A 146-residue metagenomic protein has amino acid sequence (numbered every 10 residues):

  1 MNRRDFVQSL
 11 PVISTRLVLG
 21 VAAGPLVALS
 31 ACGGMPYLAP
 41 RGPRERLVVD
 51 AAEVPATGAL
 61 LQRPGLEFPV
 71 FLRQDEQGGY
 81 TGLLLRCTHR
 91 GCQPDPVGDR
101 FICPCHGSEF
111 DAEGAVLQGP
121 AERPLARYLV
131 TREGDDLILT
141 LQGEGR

Functional and structural regions predicted by a protein language model:
M1-A22: N-terminal secretory signal peptides and thylakoid transit peptides that target proteins across membranes
L10-P11, G91, G107, Q118: Generic short alpha-helical hydrophobic face used as a protein-protein interaction/packing hotspot
G24-S30: C-terminal segment of classical bacterial N-terminal signal peptides
A31-V97, P124-R146: N-terminal pre-ligand scaffold of iron-sulfur
F101-G107, L117-A126: Short cysteine/histidine-rich metal-coordination sites, predominantly Zn2+-binding motifs
D111: Short, acidic, Ser/Thr-enriched surface-loop or helix-capping motifs
